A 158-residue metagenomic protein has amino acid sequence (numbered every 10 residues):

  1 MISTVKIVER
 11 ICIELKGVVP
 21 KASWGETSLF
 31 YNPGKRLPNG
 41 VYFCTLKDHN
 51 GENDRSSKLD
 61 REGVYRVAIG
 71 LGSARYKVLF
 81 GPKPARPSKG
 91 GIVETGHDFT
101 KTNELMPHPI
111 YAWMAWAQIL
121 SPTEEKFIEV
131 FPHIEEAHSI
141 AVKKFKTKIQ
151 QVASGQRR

Functional and structural regions predicted by a protein language model:
M1-R158: Charge-dense, helix-prone N-terminal extensions
